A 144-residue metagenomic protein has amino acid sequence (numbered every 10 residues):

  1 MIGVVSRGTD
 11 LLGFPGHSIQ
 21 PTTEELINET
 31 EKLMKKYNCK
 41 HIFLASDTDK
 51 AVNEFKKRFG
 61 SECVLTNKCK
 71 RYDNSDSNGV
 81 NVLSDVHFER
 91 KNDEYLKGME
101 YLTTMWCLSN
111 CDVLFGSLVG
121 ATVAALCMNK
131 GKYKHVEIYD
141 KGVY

Functional and structural regions predicted by a protein language model:
M1-V82, M99: Core catalytic architecture of nucleotide-activated donor-dependent transferases building glycoconjugates
G3, V80-N81, F88, G116 (+1 more regions): Hydrophobic transmembrane signal anchors and adjacent membrane-proximal interface regions, especially in viral
G16, H41, R90-K97, C111: Residues at structural and domain junctions
K35, H87-F88, M105-W106: General secondary-structure edge motif
V80-E100: Surface-exposed acidic, glycine/proline-enriched linker/cap segments that occur as 15-30-residue helix-coil
Y101-V143: A donor-sugar binding/catalytic signature common to diverse glycosyltransferases and related nucleotide-sugar
